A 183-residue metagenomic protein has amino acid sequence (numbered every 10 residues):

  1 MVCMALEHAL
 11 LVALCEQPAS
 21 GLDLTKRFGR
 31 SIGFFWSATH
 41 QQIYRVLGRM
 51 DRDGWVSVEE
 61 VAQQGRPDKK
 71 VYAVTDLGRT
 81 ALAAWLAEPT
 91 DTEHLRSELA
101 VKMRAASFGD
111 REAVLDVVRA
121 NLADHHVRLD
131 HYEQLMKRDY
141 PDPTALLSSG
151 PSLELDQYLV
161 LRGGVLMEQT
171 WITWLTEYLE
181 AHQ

Functional and structural regions predicted by a protein language model:
M1-E98: Basic helix-turn-helix/winged-helix DNA-binding cores and closely related short helical interaction motifs
T39, T92, R111-V114, G150-Q157: Residue-level recognition of alpha-helical structural elements
Q42, K70, V117-A120, L153-V165: Alpha-helical scaffold segments that form or flank carboxylate-/histidine-based iron centers
A73, R104, V160: Conserved beta-strand segments that form the floor/walls of ligand-binding pockets within enzyme and binding domains
A83-Q134: Amphipathic alpha-helical dimerization/coiled-coil segments that flank or bridge DNA-binding/regulatory modules
L115, L122, H126-L129, M136 (+4 more regions): Heptad-repeat amphipathic alpha-helical coiled-coil interaction surface used for oligomerization/assembly
L135-L159: Acidic interhelical loop/turn segments
